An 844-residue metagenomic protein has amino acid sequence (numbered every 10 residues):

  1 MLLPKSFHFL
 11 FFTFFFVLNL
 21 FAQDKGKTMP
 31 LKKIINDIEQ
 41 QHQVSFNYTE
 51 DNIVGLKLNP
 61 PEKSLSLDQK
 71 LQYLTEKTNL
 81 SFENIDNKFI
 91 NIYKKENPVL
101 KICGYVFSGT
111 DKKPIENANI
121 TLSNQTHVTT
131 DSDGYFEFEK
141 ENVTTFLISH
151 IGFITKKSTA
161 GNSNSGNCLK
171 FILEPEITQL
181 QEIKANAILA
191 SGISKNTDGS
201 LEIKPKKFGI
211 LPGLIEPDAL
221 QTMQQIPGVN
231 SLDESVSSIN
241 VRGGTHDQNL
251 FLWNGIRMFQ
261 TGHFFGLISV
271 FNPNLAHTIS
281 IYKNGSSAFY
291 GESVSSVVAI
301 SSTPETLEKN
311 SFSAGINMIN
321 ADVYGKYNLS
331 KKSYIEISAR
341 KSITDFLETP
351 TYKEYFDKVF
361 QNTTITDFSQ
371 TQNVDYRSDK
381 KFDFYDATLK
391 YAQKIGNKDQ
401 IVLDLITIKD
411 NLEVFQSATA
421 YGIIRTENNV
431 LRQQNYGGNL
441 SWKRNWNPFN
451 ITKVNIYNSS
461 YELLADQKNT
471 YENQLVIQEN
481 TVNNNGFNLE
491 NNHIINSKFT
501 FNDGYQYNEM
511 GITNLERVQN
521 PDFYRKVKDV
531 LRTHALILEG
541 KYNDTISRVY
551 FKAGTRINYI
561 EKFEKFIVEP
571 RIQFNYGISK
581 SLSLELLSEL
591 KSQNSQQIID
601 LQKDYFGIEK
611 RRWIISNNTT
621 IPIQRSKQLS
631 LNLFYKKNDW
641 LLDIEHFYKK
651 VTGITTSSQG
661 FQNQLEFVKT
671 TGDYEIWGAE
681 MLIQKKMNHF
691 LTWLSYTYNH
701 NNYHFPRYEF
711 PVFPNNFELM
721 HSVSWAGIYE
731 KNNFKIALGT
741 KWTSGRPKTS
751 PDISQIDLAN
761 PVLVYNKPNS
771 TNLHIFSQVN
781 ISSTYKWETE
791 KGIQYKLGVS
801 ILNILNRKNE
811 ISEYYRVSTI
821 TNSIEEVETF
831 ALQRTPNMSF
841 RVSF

Functional and structural regions predicted by a protein language model:
I35-H42, T78, I85-S123, T145-I154 (+3 more regions): Short, acidic, small-residue-rich periplasmic hinge/interaction motif at the N-terminus of Gram-negative outer-membrane
T75, H127, D131, G152-I154 (+7 more regions): Periplasmic N-terminal accessory/gating domains of Gram-negative outer-membrane beta-barrel systems
I319-I343, Q361-L412, Q434-T452, I495-S497 (+1 more regions): Transmembrane beta-barrel wall of Gram-negative outer-membrane proteins
T344-F346, P350-F356, W742-A759, Q778 (+1 more regions): C-terminal beta-signal and adjacent terminal beta-strands/loops of Gram-negative outer-membrane beta-barrel proteins
K380, K398-T452, S460-N483, Y524-V530: Flexible loop and strand-edge segments within Gram-negative outer membrane beta-barrel domains
E462-L464, E516, E561, S581-L629 (+3 more regions): Surface-exposed extracellular loop regions of Gram-negative outer-membrane beta-barrel proteins, predominantly
N484-N488, V527-I537, P622, Q628 (+4 more regions): Outer membrane beta-barrel strand-and-loop segments of large Gram-negative receptors, especially TonB-dependent
T545, Y648-K650, K669-D752: Gram-negative outer-membrane beta-barrel transporters
